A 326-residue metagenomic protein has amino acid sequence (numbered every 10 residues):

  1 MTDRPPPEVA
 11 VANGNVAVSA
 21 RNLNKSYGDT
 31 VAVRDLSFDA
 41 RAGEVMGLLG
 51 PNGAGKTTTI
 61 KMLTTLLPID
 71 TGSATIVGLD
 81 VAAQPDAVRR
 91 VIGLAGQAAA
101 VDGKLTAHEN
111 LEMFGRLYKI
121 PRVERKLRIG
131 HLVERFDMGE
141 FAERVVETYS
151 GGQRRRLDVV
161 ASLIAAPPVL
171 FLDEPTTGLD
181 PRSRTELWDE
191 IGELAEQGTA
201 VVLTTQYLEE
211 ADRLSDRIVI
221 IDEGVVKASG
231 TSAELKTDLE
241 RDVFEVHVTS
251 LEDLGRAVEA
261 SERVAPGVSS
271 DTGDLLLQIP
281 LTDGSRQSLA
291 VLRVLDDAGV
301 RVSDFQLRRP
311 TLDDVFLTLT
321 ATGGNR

Functional and structural regions predicted by a protein language model:
M1-N24, T322-R326: ABC-family P-loop ATPase nucleotide-binding domain
T2-R4, D283-R326: C-terminal coupling/interaction segments
N15-A20, K25-E223, K227-A228: ABC transporter nucleotide-binding domains
K25, F38, V246-V248, I279 (+1 more regions): Preference for bulky hydrophobic residues occupying beta-strand positions in well-ordered beta-sheet regions
R89, V133, V160, K236 (+2 more regions): Conserved protein kinase catalytic domain
G93, K119, V146, T237-E240 (+3 more regions): A generic structural signal for secondary-structure junctions that act as hinges or helix/strand caps at the edges
D137-M138, A265-S270, R301-Q306: A short linear hydrophobic-aromatic micro-motif
D189-T282: ABC transporter nucleotide-binding domain
